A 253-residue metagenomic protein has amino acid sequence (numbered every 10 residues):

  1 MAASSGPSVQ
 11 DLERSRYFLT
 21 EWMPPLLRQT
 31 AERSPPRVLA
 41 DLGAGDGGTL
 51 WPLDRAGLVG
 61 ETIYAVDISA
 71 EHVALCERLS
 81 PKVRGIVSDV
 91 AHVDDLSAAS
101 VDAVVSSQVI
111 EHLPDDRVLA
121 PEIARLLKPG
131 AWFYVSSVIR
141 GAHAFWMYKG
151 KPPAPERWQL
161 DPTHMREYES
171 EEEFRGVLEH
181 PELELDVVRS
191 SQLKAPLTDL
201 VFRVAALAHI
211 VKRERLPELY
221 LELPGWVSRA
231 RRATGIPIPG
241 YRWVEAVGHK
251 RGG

Functional and structural regions predicted by a protein language model:
M1-S97, A103-V105, A120, P239-E245: Conserved N-terminal segment of class I S-adenosyl-L-methionine
R14-Y17, P114-E122, W132-H249: S-adenosyl-L-methionine-dependent methyltransferase catalytic module, highlighting the catalytic core
G47, V109, S191-L193: Flexible loop residues that form catalytic and substrate-binding hotspots at small-molecule/glycan-binding clefts
V59-G60, P81-K82, D115, P129 (+1 more regions): Short, well-ordered coil loops that connect the C-terminus of an alpha-helix to the N-terminus of a beta-strand
V105-P114: A short SAM/SAH-binding and catalytic strip from SAM-dependent methyltransferases
R251-G253: Generic C-terminal helix-cap and adjacent flexible tail
